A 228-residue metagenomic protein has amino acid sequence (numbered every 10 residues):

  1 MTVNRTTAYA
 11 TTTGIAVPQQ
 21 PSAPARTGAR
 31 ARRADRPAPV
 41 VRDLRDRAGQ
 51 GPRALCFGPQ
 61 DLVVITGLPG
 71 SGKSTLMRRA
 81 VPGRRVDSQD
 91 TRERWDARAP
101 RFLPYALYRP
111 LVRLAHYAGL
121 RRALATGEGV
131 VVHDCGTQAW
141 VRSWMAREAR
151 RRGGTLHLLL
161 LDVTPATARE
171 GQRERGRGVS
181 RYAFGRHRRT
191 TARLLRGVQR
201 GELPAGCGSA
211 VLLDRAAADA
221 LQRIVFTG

Functional and structural regions predicted by a protein language model:
T2, V63, S74, R79 (+1 more regions): Conserved GTP-binding G-domain of TRAFAC-class P-loop NTPases and closely related GTPase folds
T2-A8, T13-L55: N-terminal pre-Walker A segment at the start of P-loop NTPase domains
P52-I65, T126: Catalytic phosphate/metal-binding cores of nucleic-acid and nucleotide-processing enzymes, i.e., regions that mediate
L68: P-loop (Walker A) phosphate-binding loop of NTP-binding proteins
S71, T75-E128, T167-R169: Conserved substrate/cofactor phosphate-moiety recognition/catalytic segment in nucleotide-dependent phosphotransferases
G83-D87, L156-L158, S209-L212: Conserved beta-strand scaffold positions in the cores of enzyme catalytic domains, especially in NTP/NDP-utilizing
Y108-L156: Glycine-rich phosphate-binding loop used to anchor ATP phosphates in small-molecule kinases, encompassing both
R152-G171: Conserved phosphate-donor/acceptor-positioning beta-strand/loop module used by diverse small-molecule
